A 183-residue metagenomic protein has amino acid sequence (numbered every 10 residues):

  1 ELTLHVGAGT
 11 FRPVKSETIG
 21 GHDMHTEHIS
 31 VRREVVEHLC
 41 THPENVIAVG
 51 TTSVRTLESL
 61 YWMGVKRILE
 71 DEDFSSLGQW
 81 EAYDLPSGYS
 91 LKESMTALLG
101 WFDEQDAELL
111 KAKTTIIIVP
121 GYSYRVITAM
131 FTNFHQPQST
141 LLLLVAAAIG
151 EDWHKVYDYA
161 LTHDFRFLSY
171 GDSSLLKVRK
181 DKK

Functional and structural regions predicted by a protein language model:
E1-K183: Surface-exposed, charge/polar-rich loops and edge strands
